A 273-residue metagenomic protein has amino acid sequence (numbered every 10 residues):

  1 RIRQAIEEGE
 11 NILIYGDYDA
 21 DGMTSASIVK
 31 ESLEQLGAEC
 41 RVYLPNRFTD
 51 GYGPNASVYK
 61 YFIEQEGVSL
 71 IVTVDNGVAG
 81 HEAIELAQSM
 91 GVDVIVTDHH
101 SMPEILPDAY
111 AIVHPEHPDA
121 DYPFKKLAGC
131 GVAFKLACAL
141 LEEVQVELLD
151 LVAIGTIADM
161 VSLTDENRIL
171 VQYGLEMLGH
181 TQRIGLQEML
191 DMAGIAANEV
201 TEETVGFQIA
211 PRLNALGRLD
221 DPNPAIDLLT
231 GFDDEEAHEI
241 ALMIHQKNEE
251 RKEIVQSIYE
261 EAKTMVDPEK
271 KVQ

Functional and structural regions predicted by a protein language model:
R1-L70, M90, L141-Q273: Hydrophobic helix-and-loop "lid/oligomerization" segment in the mid-to-C-terminal part of catalytic domains
D17-Y18, P45-F48, N76-G77, H99-M102 (+2 more regions): Short, ordered loop/turn segments at secondary-structure junctions
A20-A26, T73-A83, G129-C130: Short glycine/serine/threonine-rich phosphate/pyrophosphate-binding segments that cradle anionic phosphate groups
I28, L106-I157: Short alpha-helices
S32, A83-L86, L136, I154: Hydrophobic/aromatic ligand-binding patch that stacks against planar heteroaromatic rings of cofactors or nucleotides
C40, D93-V96, I112-H114: Short hydrophobic/aromatic-enriched beta-strand-loop microsegments
H81, L106, L127-C130, F134 (+2 more regions): Amphipathic alpha-helical transducer elements in NTP-driven molecular machines
I84-P103, M160: Catalytic PLP-binding core of fold-type I/II PLP enzymes
